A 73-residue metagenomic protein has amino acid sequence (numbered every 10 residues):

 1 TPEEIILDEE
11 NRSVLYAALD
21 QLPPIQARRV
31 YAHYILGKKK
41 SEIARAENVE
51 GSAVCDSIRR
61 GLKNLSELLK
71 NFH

Functional and structural regions predicted by a protein language model:
T1-D20: Acidic, proline/glycine-rich intrinsically disordered inter-domain spacer in sigma factors
E3, Y31, I35, V49: Conserved short-loop catalytic and cofactor-binding motifs
I6, R12-S13, A32, I43-R45 (+2 more regions): Intrinsically disordered, low-complexity segments enriched in glycine/proline and serine/threonine
Q21-K40: Short amphipathic alpha helix immediately N-terminal
Q26, S41, R45-N71: DNA-recognition helix of helix-turn-helix
